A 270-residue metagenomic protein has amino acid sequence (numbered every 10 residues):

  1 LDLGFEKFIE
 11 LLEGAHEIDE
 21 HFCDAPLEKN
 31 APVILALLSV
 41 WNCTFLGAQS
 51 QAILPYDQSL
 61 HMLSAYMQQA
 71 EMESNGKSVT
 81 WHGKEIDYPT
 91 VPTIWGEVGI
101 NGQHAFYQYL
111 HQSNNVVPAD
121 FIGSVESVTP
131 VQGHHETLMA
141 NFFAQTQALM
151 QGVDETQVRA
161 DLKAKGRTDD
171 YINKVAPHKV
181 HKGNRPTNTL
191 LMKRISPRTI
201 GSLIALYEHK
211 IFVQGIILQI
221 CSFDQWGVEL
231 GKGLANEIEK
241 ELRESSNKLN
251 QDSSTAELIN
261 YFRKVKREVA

Functional and structural regions predicted by a protein language model:
L1-E13, K182-W226: Short alpha-helices
L1-Q132, A140, G152, H181-G183 (+2 more regions): Active-site phosphate/pyrophosphate-binding segments
L27, A36-L37, I172-V175, T199: Short secondary-structure boundary micro-motifs
K29, A176-P177, F212-V213: Intrinsically disordered, low-complexity segments enriched in polar/charged residues with Gly/Pro, especially when
N42-C43, Y171, S202-L203: Short, flexible segments with low predicted structural confidence
P130-D170, A176: Acidic, Ser/Thr-rich peripheral helices and adjacent loops at domain boundaries
V158, G166, N173, N184 (+1 more regions): Short, intrinsically disordered low-complexity segments
